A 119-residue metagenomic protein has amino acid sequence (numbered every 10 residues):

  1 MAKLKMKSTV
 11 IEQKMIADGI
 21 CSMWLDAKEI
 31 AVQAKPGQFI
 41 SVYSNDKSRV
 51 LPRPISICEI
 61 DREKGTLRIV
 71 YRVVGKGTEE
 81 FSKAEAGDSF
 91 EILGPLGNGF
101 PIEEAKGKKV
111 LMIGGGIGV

Functional and structural regions predicted by a protein language model:
A2-A86: Ferredoxin-reductase
K76-V119: FNR/FR-type flavoprotein reductase catalytic core
